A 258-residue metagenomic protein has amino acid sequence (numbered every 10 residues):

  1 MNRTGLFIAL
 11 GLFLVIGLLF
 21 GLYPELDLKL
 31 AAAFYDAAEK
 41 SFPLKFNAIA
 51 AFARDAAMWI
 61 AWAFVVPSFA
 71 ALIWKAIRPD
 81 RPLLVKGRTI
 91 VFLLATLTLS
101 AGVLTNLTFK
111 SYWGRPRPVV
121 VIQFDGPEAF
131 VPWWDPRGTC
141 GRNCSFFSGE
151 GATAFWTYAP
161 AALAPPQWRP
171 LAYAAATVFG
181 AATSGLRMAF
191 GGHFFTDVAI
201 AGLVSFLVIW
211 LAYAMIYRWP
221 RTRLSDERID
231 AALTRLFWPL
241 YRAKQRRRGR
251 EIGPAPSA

Functional and structural regions predicted by a protein language model:
N2-F13, F130-A255: Membrane-embedded catalytic cores of phosphoryl/pyrophosphoryl-handling enzymes
N2-F69, K110-W113, R117, P127 (+2 more regions): N-terminal transmembrane-helix/juxtamembrane module of multi-pass inner/ER membrane proteins
G21, E25-K29, V103-T108, F190 (+1 more regions): Transmembrane alpha-helix boundary/anchor motif
L22-Y23, A70-P82, A162-W168, L211-Y217: Structural signal for the C-terminal ends of transmembrane alpha-helices and the immediately following loop
D36-P43, N47, F69-V85, P220-E227: Membrane interface segments of multi-pass transport proteins and intramembrane proteases
W74-Y112, Y173: Interfacial segments of alpha-helical transmembrane regions
Y112-T139: Membrane-interface interhelical connector segments
